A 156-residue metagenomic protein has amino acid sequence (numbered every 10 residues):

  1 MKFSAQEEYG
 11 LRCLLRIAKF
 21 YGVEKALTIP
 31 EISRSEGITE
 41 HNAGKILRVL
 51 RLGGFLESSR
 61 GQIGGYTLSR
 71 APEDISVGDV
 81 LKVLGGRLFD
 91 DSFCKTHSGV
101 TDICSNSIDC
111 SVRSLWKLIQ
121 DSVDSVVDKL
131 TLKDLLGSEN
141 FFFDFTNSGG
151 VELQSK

Functional and structural regions predicted by a protein language model:
F3-A5, Y9-I38: N-terminal helix-turn-helix DNA-binding core of bacterial DNA-binding proteins
R34, R51-L52: Alpha-helical residues within the helix-turn-helix
H41: Key DNA-contact positions within bacterial/archaeal DNA-binding proteins
L47-R48: Short, hydrophobic-biased segments on the C-terminal half of alpha helices that form "recognition helices"
G54-I63, T67-S69: Beta-hairpin "wing" of winged helix-turn-helix
P72-H97, V112, L118-D121: Conserved segment of winged-helix/HTH DNA-binding domains
K95-K156: C-terminal regulatory/oligomerization modules of transcriptional regulators
